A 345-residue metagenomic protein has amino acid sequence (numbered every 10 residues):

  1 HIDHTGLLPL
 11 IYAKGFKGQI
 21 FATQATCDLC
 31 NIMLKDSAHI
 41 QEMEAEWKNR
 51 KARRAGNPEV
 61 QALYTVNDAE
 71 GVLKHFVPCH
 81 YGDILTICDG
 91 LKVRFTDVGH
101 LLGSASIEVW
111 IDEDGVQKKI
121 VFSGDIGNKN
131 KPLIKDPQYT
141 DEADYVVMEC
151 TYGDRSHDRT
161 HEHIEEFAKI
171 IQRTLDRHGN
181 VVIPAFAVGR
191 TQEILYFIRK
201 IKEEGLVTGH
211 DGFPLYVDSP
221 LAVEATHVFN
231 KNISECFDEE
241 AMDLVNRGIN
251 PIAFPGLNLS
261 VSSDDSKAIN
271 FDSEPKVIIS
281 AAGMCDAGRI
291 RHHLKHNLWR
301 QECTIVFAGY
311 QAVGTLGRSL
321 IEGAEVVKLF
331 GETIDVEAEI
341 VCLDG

Functional and structural regions predicted by a protein language model:
H1-T5, I11-E193, R199-H210: His/Asp/Glu-rich metal-coordinating catalytic cores of metallo-dependent phosphodiesterases/hydrolases acting on
L8-P9, H292: Active-site phosphate/pyrophosphate- and oxyanion-stabilizing loops and adjacent acidic/basic residues in soluble
K74-F76, L91, L257-L259, K276 (+2 more regions): Short, conserved active-site loop motifs that form the nucleotide-linked donor/cofactor pocket
C79-Y81, T96-V98, D218, S262 (+1 more regions): Conserved beta-strand termini and adjacent loop/short-helix elements that scaffold enzyme active sites in alpha/beta
V98, L102, S123, Y152 (+4 more regions): Short glycine-rich loop/turn motifs that provide flexible caps or phosphate-binding loops at active sites
K119-I120, C150-S156, N250-F254, E274-A281 (+1 more regions): Short, basic, glycine/proline-bearing loop/turn elements
I170-R318, K328: Hard-cation-handling environments
L320, K328-G345: Generic long, charged, amphipathic alpha-helical segments
